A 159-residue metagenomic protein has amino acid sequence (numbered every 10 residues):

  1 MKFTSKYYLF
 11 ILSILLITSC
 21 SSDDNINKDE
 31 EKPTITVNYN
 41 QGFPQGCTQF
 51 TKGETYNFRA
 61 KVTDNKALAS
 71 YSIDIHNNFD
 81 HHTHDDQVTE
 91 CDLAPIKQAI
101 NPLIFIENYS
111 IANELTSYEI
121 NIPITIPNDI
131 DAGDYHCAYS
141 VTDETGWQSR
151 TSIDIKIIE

Functional and structural regions predicted by a protein language model:
M1-L9: Bacterial N-terminal signal peptides that target proteins for export
F3, S13-G42: Bacterial Sec-dependent N-terminal signal peptides
L9-I11, L115: Short N-terminal leader segment in a subset of presequences, especially plant chloroplast and some mitochondrial
E31-E159: First exposed extracellular module after export/assembly in secreted or surface-exposed proteins
